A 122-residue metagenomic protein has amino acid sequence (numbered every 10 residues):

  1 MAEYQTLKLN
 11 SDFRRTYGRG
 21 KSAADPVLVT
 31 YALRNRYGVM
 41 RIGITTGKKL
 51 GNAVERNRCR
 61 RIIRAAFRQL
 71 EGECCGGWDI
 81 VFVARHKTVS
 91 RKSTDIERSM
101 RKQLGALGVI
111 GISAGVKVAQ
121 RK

Functional and structural regions predicted by a protein language model:
M1-K122: Positively charged, solvent-exposed patches that mediate nucleic-acid binding
